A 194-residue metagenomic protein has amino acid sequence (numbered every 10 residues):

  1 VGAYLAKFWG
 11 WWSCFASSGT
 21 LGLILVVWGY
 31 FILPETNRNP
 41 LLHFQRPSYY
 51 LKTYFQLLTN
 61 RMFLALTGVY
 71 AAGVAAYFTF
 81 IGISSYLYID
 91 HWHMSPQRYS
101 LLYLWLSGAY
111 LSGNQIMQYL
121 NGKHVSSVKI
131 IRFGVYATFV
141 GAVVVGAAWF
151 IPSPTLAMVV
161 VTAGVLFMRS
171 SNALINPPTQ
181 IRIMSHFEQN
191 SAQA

Functional and structural regions predicted by a protein language model:
V1-L33, N37, L101: Helix-loop-helix hairpin linking two adjacent transmembrane segments in secondary transporters
Y4-W9, Y88-I89, L120-N121: Interfacial helix-cap and linker-helix signal at transmembrane-aqueous boundaries of multi-pass secondary transporters
W12, R61-L64, Q97, V128 (+2 more regions): Residues that define the loop-to-transmembrane-helix transition and helix capping in multi-pass membrane transporters
P34-T67: Juxtamembrane intracellular "pre-TM" segments in multi-pass secondary transporters
R61-L111: Extracytoplasmic gate region of multi-pass secondary transporters
G113-K129: Helix-to-loop junctions at the C-terminal end of transmembrane segments in multipass secondary transporters
V128-P178: C-terminal transmembrane helical hairpin of 12-TM major facilitator-type secondary transporters
Q180-A192: Paired intracellular helix-loop junctions of major facilitator superfamily
